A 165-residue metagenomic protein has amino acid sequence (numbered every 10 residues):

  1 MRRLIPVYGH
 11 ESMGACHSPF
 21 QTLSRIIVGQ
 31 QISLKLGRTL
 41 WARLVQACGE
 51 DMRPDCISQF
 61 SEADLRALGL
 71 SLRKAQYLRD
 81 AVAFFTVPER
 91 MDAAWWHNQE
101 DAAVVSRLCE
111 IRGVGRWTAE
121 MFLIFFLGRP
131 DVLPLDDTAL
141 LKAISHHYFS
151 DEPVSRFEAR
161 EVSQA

Functional and structural regions predicted by a protein language model:
M1-P19: Intrinsically disordered, low-complexity, charged terminal extensions of DNA damage-control enzymes
V7, R43-A47, F60, A81 (+2 more regions): Short acidic/histidine-centered micro-motifs embedded in hydrophobic/aromatic stretches that mark compact functional
S12, F20, L36, I57 (+3 more regions): Short, surface-exposed helix-loop/turn micro-motifs enriched in polar/charged residues
C16-Q31: Alpha-helical scaffold segments that form or flank carboxylate-/histidine-based iron centers
L23-R25, L65, V162-A165: Amphipathic alpha-helical segments that form the core helices of the histone-fold
V28, E100-H146: Catalytic DNA-binding helix-loop module of base-excision-repair DNA glycosylases/AP lyases
I32-S33, G37-R112: Alpha-helical ds-nucleic-acid-binding substructure associated with the helix-hairpin-helix region of base-excision DNA
A103, F149-A165: A basic, often C-terminal nucleic-acid-binding module that engages the phosphate backbone, implemented in DNA
